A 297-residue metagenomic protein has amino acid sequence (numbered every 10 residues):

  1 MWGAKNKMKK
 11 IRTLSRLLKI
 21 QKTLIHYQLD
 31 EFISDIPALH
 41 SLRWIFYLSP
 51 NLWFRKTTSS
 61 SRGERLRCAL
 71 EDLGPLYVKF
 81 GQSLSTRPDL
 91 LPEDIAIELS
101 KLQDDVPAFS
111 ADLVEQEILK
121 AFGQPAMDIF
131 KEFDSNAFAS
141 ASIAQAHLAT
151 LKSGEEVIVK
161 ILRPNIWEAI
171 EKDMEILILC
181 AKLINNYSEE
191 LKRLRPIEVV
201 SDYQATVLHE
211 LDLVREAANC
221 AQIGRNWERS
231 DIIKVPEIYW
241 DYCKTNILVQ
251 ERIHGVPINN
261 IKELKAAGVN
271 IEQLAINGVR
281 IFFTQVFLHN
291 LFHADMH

Functional and structural regions predicted by a protein language model:
W2-Q145, E168-P196: N-terminal accessory/targeting segments that precede structured cores
E93, S100-P107, L119, E171-K172 (+1 more regions): ATP-dependent phospho-/nucleotidyl transfer catalytic cores
A137-I143, T150-K152, Q222: Conserved actuator
I143, E155, T245-N246: Residues on conserved beta-strands of the protein kinase catalytic domain
L148, E155-R163: Glycine-rich ATP phosphate-binding loop
A149-T150, M296: Conserved beta3 strand of the Hanks-type protein kinase catalytic N-lobe
K152-G154, H254: Short acidic-glycine loop/turn motifs at beta-strand connectors
